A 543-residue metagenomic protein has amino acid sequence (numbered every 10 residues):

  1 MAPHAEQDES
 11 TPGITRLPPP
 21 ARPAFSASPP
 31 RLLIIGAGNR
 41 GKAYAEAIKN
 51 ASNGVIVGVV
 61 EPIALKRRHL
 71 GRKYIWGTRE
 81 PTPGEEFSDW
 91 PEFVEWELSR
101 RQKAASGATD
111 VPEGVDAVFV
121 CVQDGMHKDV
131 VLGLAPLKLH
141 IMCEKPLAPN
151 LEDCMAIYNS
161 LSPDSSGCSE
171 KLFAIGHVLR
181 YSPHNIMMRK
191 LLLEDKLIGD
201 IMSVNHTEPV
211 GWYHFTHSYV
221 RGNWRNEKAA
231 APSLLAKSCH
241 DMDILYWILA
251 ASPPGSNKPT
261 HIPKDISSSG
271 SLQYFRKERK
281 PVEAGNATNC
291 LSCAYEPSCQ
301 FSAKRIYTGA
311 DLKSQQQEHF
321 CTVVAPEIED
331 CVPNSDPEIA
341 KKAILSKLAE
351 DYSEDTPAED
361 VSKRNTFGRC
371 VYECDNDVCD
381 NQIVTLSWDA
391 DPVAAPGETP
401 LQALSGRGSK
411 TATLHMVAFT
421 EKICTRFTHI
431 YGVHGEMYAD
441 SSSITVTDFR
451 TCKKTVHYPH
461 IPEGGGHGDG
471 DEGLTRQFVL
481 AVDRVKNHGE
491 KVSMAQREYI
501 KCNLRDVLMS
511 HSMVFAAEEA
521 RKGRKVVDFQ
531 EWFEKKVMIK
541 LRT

Functional and structural regions predicted by a protein language model:
M1-L137, M155, N159-E170, M513 (+1 more regions): N-terminal glycine-/serine-/threonine-rich beta1-alpha1-beta2 phosphate-ribose binding loop of Rossmann-like
A2-F25, F119, T366-G368, D377-Q382 (+4 more regions): C-terminal helix-rich "cap/oligomerization" subdomain common to oxidoreductases
K42, K128, L132, M155 (+5 more regions): A structural signal for well-ordered alpha-helical segments within the folded catalytic domains of diverse enzymes
V60-I63, R68-W90, V94, S99-P112 (+1 more regions): Fungal C-terminal region signature
K128, D153-P163, L172-I175, R180-S182 (+5 more regions): Catalytic cores of eukaryotic secretory-pathway lumenal/extracellular enzymes that build and remodel glycoconjugates
K138-H140, E144-P146: Short helix/strand-capping hinge loops at secondary-structure junctions that flank key functional elements
C168-S169, L179-T356, R524: Predominantly a Rossmann-like dinucleotide-binding segment in NAD(P)-dependent oxidoreductases
K277, V282-G473: NAD(P)-dinucleotide binding in Rossmann-like oxidoreductases
